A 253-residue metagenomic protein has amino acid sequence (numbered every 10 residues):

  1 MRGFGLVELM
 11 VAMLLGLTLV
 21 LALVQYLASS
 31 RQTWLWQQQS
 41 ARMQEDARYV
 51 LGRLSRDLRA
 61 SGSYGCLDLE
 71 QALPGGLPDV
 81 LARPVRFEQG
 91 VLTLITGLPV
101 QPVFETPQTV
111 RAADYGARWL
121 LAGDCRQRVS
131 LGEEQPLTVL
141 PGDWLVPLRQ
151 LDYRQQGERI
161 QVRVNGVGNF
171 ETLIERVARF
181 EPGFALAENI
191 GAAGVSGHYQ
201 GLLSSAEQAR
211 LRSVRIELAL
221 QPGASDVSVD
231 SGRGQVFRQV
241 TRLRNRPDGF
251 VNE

Functional and structural regions predicted by a protein language model:
M1-L27: N-terminal single-pass transmembrane signal-anchor helix
F4, Y26-L27, W34, Y49 (+3 more regions): Aromatic side chains
V7-E8, G16-V20, R126-V129, S213 (+1 more regions): Generic detector of short, locally flexible boundary/turn motifs and exposed helical patches
L9, P147, E207-R210: Exposed loop/turn and edge beta-strand positions of beta-sandwich/beta-sheet ligand-binding modules
R31-G168, L243, N252-E253: Extracytoplasmic beta-strand-rich oligomerization domains located immediately C-terminal to a leader/signal peptide
Q39-R42, D46-Y49, R56-R59, D68 (+4 more regions): Short linear sequence signals and composition-biased patches located at protein termini or domain-edge surfaces
